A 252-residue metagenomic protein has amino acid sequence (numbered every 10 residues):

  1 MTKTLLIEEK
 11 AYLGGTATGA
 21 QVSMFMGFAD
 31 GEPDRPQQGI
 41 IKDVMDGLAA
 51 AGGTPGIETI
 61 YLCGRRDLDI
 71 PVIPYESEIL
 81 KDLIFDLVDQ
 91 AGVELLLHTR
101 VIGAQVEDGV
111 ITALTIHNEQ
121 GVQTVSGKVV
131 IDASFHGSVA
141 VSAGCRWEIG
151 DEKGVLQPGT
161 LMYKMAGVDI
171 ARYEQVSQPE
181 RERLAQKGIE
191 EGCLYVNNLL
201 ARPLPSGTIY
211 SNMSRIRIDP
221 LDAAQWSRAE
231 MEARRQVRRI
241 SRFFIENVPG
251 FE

Functional and structural regions predicted by a protein language model:
T2-K3, K128: Nucleotide donor/acceptor-binding cores
K3, E8-G103, E107, Q157-P158: Conserved N-terminal/central alpha/beta ligand/cofactor-binding core
I7-K10, A133-S134, M213-S214: Active-site-proximal beta-strand/loop segments in catalytic clefts of secreted hydrolases
L97-Q123: A conserved hydrophobic secondary-structure block that centers on an alpha-helix together with its immediately flanking
N118, S134, A143: Glycine-rich, N-terminal phosphate-binding loop of Rossmann-like dinucleotide-binding domains
Q120-V129, A133: Core beta-strand elements of the Rossmann-like FAD/NAD(P) dinucleotide-binding domain in flavoenzyme oxidoreductases
G137-E252: Rossmann-like dinucleotide-binding core of oxidoreductases
